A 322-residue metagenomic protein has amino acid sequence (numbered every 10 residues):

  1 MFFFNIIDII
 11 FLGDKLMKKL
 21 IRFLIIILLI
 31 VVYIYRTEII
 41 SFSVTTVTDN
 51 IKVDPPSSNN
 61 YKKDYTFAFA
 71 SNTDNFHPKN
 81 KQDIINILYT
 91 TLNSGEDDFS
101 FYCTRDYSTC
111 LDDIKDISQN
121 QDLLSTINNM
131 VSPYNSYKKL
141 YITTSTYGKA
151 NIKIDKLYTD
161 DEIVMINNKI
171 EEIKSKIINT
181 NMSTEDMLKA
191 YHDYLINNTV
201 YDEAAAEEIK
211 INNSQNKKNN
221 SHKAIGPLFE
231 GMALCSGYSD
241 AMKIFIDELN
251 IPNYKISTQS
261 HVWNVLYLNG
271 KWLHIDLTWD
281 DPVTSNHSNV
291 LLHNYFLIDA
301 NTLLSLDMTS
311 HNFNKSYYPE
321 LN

Functional and structural regions predicted by a protein language model:
F3-F4, L12: Short hydrophobic targeting helices and cationic amphipathic motifs that mediate membrane/organellar targeting
F11-L29: N-terminal Sec-pathway targeting helices
L28-T37: Hydrophobic alpha-helical membrane-insertion segments, chiefly the h-region of N-terminal signal peptides
I39-K153: Intrinsically disordered, low-complexity N-terminal segments that are enriched in acidic
T91, N286-N322: Alpha-helical and coiled-coil interaction segments, frequently adjacent to or embedded within charge-biased
Y158-P227: Secondary-structure boundary elements
Y201-K255, W263, W279: Flexible, surface-exposed loop/gating regions in the mature catalytic domains of secreted/periplasmic hydrolases
S236-L303: Hydrophobic/aromatic-rich core segments of domains that either
